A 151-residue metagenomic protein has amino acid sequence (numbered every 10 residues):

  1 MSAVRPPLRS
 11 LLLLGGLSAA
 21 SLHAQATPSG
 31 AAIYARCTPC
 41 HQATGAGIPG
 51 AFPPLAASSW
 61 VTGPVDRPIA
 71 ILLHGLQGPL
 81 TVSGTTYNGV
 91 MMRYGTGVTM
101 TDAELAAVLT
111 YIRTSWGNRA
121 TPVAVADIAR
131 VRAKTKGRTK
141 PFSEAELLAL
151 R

Functional and structural regions predicted by a protein language model:
S2-G15: Bacterial N-terminal signal peptides that target proteins for export
G15-A24: Hydrophobic h-region of N-terminal signal peptides that target proteins for export in Gram-negative bacteria
Q25-I48, A57, V61-H74: Sequence/structural segment immediately N-terminal to covalent heme-attachment motifs in c-type and related
R36, A43, S58, I71-G75 (+4 more regions): Structured segments of extracytoplasmic/periplasmic soluble domains in secreted or envelope-associated proteins
T38, P53, M92: Cys/His/Pro-rich metal-binding microdomains
H41-P49, G95-T96, R113-T114: Detector for the c-type heme attachment site
A56-A70, P79-V82, M92-L105: Electron-transfer interface patches adjacent to heme c in soluble/periplasmic c-type cytochromes and di-/multiheme
V82, T86-G89, G95-R151: Flexible coil segments in periplasmic/lumen-exposed cytochrome c-class electron-transfer proteins
